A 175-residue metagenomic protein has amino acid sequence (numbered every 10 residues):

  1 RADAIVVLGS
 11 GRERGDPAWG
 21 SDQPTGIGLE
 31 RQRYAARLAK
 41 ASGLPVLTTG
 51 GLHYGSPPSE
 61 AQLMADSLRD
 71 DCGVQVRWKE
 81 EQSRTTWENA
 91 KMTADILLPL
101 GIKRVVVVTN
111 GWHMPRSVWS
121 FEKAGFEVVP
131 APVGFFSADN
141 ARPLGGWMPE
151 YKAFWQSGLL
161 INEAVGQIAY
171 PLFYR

Functional and structural regions predicted by a protein language model:
R1-A153: A structural signal for short, hydrophobic/glycine-enriched beta-strand patches
Q156-R175: A transmembrane-helix-recognition feature enriched in membrane-embedded lipid enzymes and envelope glyco-/phospholipid
